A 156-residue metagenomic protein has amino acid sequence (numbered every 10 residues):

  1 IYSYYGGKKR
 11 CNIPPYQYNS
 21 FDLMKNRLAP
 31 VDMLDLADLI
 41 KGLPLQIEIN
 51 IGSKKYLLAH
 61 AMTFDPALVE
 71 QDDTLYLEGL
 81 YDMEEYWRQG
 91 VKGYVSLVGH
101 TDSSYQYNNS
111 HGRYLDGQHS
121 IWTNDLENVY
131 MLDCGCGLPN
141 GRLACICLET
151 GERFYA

Functional and structural regions predicted by a protein language model:
I1-E48, K54, E84-Y86: Active-site neighborhood of divalent metal-dependent phosphoester bond hydrolases
I1-Y4, I47-I49, L58, D65-A67 (+2 more regions): Short catalytic/ligand-binding loop motif for oxyanion handling, primarily in non-cytosolic enzymes, centered on
E48, H60, C145-E149: Short, well-ordered beta-strand micro-motif
N50-K55, T123-L126: Short, solvent-exposed loop/turn segments that connect beta-strands within catalytic domains and beta-strand-rich
K54-L57, P66, Y94-V95: Conserved active-site beta-strand-loop modules that form the wall/rim of enzyme catalytic pockets and either contain
K55-M62, Y130-L132: Active-site-proximal beta-strand elements of phosphoester/diester hydrolases
M62-R88, S110-G112: Active-site-proximal segments of metal-dependent phosphoesterases and phosphodiesterases across multiple
E85-A156: Acidic, His/Gly-rich catalytic cores of divalent-metal-dependent hydrolytic chemistry
